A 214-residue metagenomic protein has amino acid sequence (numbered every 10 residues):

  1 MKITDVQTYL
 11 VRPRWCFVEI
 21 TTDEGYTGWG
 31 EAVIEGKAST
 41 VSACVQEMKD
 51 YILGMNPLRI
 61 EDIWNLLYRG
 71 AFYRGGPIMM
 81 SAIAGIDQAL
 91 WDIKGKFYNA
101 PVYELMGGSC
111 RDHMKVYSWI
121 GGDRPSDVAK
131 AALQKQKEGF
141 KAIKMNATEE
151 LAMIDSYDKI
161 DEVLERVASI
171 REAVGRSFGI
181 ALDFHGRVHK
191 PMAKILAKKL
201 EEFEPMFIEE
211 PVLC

Functional and structural regions predicted by a protein language model:
M1-W29, V33: Structured beta-strand/loop patches that form or line metal/cofactor-binding pockets in enzymes
I3, G25, M48, I86 (+4 more regions): Conserved, mostly hydrophobic/aromatic
V6, C44-E47, Y51-M55, G70 (+7 more regions): Change "in soluble alpha/beta enzymes" to "in soluble alpha/beta proteins
T21-F97: Metal- or metallocofactor-binding catalytic centers and their adjacent structured scaffolds across diverse enzyme
E47, G85, D92-I93, E104 (+4 more regions): Alpha-helical scaffold segments in soluble metabolic enzymes
G54, Y73, A100, G108 (+2 more regions): Short, well-ordered coil loops that connect the C-terminus of an alpha-helix to the N-terminus of a beta-strand
D87-D123, D127: Glycine-rich, aromatic-flanked loop segments that form ligand/cofactor-binding clefts across common enzyme folds
H113-C214: Metal-dependent enolase-superfamily TIM-barrel catalytic cores that perform enediolate-based chemistry
